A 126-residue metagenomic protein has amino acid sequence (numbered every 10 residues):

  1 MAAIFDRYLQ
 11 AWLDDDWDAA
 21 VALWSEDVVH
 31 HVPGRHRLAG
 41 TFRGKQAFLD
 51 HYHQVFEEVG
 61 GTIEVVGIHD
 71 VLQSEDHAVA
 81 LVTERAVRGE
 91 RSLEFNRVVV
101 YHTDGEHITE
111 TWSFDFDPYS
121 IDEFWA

Functional and structural regions predicted by a protein language model:
M1-D16, L23: Short, aromatic-enriched amphipathic alpha-helices that serve as compact interaction elements
Y8, A20, V28, G44 (+3 more regions): Hydrophobic pocket/interface hotspot
V21-S74: A solvent-exposed, acidic/Ser-Thr-rich amphipathic alpha-helical stretch
W24-S25, E84-A86, V99, D115: Short beta-strand segments enriched in hydrophobic/aromatic residues within well-folded beta-rich domains
G60, A86-E94: Short, cysteine-centered beta-strand-loop-beta hairpins and adjacent loop/turn segments enriched in charged/polar
E64-V66, S92-V99: Short, surface-exposed coil-to-beta transition loops
S74-E84: A short hydrophobic beta-strand element
E110-A126: Low-complexity, intrinsically disordered terminal/linker segments enriched in charged and Gly/Pro repeats
